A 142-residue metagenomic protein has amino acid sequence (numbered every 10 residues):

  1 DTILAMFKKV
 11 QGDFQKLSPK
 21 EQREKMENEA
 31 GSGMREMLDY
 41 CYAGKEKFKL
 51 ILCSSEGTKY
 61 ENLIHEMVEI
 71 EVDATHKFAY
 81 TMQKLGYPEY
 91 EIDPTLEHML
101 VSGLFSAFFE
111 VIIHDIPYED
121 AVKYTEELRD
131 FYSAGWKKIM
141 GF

Functional and structural regions predicted by a protein language model:
T2-A43: Hydrophobic alpha-helical connector segments
T2-D13, K47, G103-H114: Solvent-exposed, amphipathic alpha-helical segments
N28, S32-A43, T58-K84, T95-S102: Amphipathic alpha-helical packing segments from all-alpha helical-bundle domains
K49-I51: Short, hydrophobic secondary-structure boundary micro-motifs
H65-V68, V72, T125-S133: Hydrophobic core segments within long, regular secondary-structure runs in both alpha- and beta-rich folds
F78-F131, M140: Hydrophobic/aromatic-rich alpha-helical bundle segments in the mid-to-C-terminal region
